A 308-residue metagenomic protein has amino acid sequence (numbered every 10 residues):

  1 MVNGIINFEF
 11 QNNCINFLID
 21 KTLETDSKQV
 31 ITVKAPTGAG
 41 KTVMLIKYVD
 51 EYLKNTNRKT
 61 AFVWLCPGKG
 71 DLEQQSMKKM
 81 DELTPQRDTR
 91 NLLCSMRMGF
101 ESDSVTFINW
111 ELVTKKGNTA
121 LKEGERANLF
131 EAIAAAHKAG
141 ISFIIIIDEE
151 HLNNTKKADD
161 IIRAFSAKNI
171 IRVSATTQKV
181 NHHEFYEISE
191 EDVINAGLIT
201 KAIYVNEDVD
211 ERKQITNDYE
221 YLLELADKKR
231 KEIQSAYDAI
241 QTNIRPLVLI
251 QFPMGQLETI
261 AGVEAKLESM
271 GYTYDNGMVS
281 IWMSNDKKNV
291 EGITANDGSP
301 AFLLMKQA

Functional and structural regions predicted by a protein language model:
M1-K34: Conserved pre-motif I regulatory segment
D26-T32, T60, I244-V248, P300-A301: Pre-Walker A (Motif I) flank of P-loop NTPase domains
A39-V49, L53-P85, E111-L112, F252-L257: Conserved Walker A/P-loop ATP-binding site and its immediately adjacent core in helicase/helicase-like ATPase domains
L83-A127, K287-V290: Inter-Walker segment of RecA-like/P-loop motor cores
W110-R172: SF2 helicase catalytic motif II
F130-E131, G277-Q307: Conserved helicase ATPase core of P-loop NTP-dependent helicases/translocases
N153-A202: Post-DEXD/H (motif II) to motif III coupling segment of the RecA-like Helicase ATP-binding lobe
H182-W282: Conserved interdomain linker/interface between the two RecA-like ATPase lobes of SF2 helicase motors
